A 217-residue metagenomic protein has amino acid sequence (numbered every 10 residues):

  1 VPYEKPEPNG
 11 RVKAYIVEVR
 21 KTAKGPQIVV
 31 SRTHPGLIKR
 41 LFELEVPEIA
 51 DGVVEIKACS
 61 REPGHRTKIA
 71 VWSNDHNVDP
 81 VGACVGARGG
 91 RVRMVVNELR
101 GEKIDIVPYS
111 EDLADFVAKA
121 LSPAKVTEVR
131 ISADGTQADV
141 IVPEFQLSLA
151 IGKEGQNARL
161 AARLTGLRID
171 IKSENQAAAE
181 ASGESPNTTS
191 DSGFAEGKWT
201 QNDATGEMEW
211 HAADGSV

Functional and structural regions predicted by a protein language model:
V1-E207, A212-D214: RNA-contacting regions in translation and RNA-metabolism proteins, encompassing KH/S1 modules where present
